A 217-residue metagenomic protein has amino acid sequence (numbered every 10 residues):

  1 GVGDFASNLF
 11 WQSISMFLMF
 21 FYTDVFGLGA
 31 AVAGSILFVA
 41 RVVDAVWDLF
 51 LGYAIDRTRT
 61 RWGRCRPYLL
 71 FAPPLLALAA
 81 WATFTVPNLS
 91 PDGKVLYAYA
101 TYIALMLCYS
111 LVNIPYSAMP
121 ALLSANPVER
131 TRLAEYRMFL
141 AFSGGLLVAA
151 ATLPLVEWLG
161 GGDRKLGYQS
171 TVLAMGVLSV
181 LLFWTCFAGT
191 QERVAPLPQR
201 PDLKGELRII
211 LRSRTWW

Functional and structural regions predicted by a protein language model:
G1-W217: Membrane-embedded alpha-helical bundles of multi-pass transporters/translocases, especially carrier/permease families
